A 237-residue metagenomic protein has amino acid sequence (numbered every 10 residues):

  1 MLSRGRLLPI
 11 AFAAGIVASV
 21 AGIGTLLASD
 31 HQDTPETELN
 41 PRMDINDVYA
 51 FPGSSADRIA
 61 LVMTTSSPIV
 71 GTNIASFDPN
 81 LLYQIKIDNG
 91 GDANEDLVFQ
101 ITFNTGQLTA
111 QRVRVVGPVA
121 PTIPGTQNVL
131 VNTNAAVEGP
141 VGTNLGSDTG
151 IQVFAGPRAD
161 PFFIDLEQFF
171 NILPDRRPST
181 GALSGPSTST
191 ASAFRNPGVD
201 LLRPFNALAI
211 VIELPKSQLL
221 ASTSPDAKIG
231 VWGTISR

Functional and structural regions predicted by a protein language model:
M1-F12: Bacterial N-terminal signal peptides that target proteins for export
S3-R4, I23, V141: Terminal low-complexity, poorly structured segments
I10-A21: Bacterial N-terminal signal peptides
L26-R237: Surface-exposed extracytoplasmic segments
